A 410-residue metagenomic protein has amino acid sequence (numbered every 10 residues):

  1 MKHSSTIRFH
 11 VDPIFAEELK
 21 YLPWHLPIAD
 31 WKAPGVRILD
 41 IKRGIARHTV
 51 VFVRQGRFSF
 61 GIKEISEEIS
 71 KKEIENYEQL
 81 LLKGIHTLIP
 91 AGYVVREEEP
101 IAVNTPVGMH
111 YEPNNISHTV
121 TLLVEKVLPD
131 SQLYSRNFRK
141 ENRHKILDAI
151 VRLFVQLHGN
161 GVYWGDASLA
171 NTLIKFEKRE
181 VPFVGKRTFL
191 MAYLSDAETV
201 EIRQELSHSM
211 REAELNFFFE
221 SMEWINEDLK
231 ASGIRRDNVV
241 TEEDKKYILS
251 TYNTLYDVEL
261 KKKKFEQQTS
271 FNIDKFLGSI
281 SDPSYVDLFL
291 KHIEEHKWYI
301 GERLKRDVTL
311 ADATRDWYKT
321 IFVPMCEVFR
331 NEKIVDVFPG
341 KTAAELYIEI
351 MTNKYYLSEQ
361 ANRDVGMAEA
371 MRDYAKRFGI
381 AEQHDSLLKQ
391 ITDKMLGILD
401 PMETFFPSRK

Functional and structural regions predicted by a protein language model:
K2-H10, V53, E64: Low-complexity, highly charged intrinsically disordered N-terminal segments that act as targeting/localization
K20-Q132, R136-N137, L153-N160, W164 (+3 more regions): Conserved ATP-binding subdomain of kinase catalytic cores across diverse folds
A167, T172-I174: Hydrophobic residue at the +6 position relative to the catalytic HRD Asp in the kinase catalytic loop
I174-T188: Activation-loop N-terminal segment of eukaryotic-like protein kinases
K186-E266: C-lobe/activation-segment region of protein kinase-like
V239-T251, T269-I273, G278-Y285, L290 (+1 more regions): Intrinsically disordered, low-complexity, repeat-rich regions that form long N- or C-terminal tails or large
